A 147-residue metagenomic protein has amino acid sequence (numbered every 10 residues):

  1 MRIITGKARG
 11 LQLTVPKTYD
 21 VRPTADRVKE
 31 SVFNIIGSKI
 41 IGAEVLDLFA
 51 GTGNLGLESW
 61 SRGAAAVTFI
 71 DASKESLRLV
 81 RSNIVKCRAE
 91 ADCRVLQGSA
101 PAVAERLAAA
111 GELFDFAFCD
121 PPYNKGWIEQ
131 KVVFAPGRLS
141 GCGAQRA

Functional and structural regions predicted by a protein language model:
M1-A147: Class I S-adenosyl-L-methionine-dependent methyltransferase catalytic core
